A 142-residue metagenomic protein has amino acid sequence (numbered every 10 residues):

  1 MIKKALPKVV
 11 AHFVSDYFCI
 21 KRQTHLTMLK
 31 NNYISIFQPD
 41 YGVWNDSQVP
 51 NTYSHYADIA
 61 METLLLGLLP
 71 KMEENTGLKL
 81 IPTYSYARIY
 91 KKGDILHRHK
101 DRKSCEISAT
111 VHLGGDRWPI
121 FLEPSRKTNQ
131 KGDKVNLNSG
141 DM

Functional and structural regions predicted by a protein language model:
M1-T76: Non-heme Fe(II)/2-oxoglutarate
V14, G67, I81-P82, N136-N138 (+1 more regions): Solvent-exposed, well-ordered amphipathic alpha-helical segments that flank/support binding or catalytic loops
E62-L66, I81, K100-K103: Alpha-helix initiation and capping sites
G67-K71, Y86, S108: Generic beta-strand or strand-like secondary-structure segments
G77-Y86: A short coil-to-beta-strand element that immediately follows conserved catalytic motifs
I89: Conserved active-site beta-strand element of glycosyltransferases/polysaccharide synthases
K92-M142: Catalytic core of non-heme Fe(II) oxygenases with the double-stranded beta-helix
